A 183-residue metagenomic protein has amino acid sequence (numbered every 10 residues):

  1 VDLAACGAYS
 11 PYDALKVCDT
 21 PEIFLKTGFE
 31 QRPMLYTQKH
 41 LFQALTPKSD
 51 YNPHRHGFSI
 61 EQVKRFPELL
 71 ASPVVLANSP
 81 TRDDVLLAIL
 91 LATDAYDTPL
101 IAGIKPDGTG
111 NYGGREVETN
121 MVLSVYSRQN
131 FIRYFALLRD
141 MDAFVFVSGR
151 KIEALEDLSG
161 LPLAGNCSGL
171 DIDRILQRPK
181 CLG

Functional and structural regions predicted by a protein language model:
V1-G183: Ribonuclease/tRNase effector modules and their secretory precursors
